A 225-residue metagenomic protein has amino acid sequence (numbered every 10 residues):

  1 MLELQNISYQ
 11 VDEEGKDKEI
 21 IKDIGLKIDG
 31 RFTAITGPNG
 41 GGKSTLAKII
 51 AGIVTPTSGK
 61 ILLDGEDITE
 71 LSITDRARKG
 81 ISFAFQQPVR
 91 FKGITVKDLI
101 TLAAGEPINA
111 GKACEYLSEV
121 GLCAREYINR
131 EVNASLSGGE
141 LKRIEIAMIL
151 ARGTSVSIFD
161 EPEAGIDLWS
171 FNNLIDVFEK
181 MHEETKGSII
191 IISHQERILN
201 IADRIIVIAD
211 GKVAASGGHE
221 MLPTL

Functional and structural regions predicted by a protein language model:
T36-P38: The feature captures the beta-strand-to-loop junction immediately N-terminal to the Walker
A51: Helix-to-loop junction immediately C-terminal to a conserved catalytic motif
G59-E66, K112: Conserved ABC transporter NBD signature motif
D67-S82: ABC ATPase NBD coupling module
Q87, G93-N109: Q-loop/switch helix immediately C-terminal to the Walker
I149-L150: ABC ATPase C-loop
E161-P162, W169: Walker B catalytic motif
